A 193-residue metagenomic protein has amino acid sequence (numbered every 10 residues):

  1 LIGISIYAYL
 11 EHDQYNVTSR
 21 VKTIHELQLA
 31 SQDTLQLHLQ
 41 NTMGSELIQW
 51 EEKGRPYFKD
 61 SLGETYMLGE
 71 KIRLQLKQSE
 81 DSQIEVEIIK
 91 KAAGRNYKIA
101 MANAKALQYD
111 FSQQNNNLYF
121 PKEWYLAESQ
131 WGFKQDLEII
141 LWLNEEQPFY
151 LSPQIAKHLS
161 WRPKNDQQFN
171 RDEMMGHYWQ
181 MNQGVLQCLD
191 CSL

Functional and structural regions predicted by a protein language model:
L1-D13: Internal/C-terminal transmembrane anchor helices
L10-Y15, Y57-S61: Long, solvent-exposed, non-transmembrane segments immediately flanking or lying between transmembrane helices
R20-L193: Extracytosolic and intramembrane catalytic regions of membrane-associated proteins in envelope/secretory systems
